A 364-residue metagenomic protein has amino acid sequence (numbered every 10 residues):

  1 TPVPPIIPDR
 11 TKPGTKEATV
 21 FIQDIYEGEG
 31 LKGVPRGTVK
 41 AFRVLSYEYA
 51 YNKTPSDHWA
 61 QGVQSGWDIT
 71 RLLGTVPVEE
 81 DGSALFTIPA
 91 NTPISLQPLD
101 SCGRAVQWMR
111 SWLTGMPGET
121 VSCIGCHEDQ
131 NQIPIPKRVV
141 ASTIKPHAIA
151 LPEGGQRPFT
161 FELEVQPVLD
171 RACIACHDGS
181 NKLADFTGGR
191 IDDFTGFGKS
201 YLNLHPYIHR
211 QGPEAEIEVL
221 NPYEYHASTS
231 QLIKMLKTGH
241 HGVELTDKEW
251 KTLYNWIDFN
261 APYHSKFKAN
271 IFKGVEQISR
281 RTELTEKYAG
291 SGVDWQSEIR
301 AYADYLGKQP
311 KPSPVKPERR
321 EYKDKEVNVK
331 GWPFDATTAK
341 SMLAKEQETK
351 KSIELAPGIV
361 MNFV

Functional and structural regions predicted by a protein language model:
T1, R10, E29, V39 (+4 more regions): Aromatic- and Gly/Pro-enriched helix-to-coil junctions and flexible linker segments
T1-E17: Catalytic cores of secreted or luminal carbohydrate-active enzymes
F21-G33, I174: Short amphipathic, basic-aromatic surface patches that mediate peripheral association with negatively charged
V34, G66-I69, I88-A90: Short loop/turn motifs at secondary-structure junctions and domain boundaries
P35-S65: Extended low-complexity, serine/threonine- and proline-enriched intrinsically disordered segments
A50-P55, I69-G74, R104-M109: Surface-exposed loop/edge segments in extracytoplasmic proteins
Q61-D81: Short, acidic Ser/Thr/Gly-rich low-complexity loop/linker segments typical of extracellular and cell-surface proteins
D81-T87: Short, surface-exposed beta-strand/beta-hairpin micro-motifs centered on an aromatic residue
